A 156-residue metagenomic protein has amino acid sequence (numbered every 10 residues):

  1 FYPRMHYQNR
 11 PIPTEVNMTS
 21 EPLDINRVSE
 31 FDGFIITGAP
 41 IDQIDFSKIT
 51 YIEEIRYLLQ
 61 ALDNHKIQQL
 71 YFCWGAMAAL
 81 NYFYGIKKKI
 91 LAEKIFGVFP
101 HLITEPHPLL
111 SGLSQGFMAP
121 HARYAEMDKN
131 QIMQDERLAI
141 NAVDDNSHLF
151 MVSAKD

Functional and structural regions predicted by a protein language model:
F1, Q69-C73, H121: A structural signal for short, well-ordered beta-strand segments and their strand-loop junctions that often border
F1-S47, E54: N-terminal beta1-alpha1 cap of cysteine-dependent amidohydrolase-like domains
Y2-M5, A76, I95, E126: Residue-level detector of flexible, active-site-proximal loop/helix-junction positions within diverse enzyme catalytic
T19-L23, I55-L58, E105-H107, S147-F150: A generic local structural motif
N26-R27, L62, G112: Generic structural signal for beta-strand residues in well-ordered domains
S29-E30, H65, Q115, E136: Residue-level preference for short coil/turn positions at secondary-structure junctions
I36-T104: Cysteine-nucleophile active-site neighborhood
Y82-D156: Pocket-forming structural segment of enzyme catalytic cores
